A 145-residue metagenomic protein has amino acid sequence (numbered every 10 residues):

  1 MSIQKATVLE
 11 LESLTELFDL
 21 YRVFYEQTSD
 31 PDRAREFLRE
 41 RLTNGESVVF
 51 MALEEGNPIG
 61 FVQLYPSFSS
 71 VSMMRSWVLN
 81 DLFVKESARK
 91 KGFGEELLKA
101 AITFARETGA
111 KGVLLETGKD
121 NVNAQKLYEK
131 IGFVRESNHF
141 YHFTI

Functional and structural regions predicted by a protein language model:
S2-E16: A short beta-loop-alpha structural element at the N-terminal edge of CoA-dependent acyl/N-acetyltransferase catalytic
T15-E40: Conserved GNAT-fold acetyl-CoA-binding loop/helix
R39-M51, V78: A short helix-loop-beta-strand connector motif used in the catalytic cores of GNAT acetyltransferases and, in some
M51, N57-P66: Conserved beta-strand in the GNAT
R75-E86: Conserved acetyl-CoA binding element of GNAT-fold acetyltransferases
V84, K90-T103, K130: Conserved acetyl-CoA-binding loop-helix of GNAT-fold acetyltransferases
E95, K119-S137, F143: Conserved active-site alpha-helix within GNAT-family acetyltransferase domains
A105-E116: Conserved GNAT acetyl-CoA-binding A-motif
